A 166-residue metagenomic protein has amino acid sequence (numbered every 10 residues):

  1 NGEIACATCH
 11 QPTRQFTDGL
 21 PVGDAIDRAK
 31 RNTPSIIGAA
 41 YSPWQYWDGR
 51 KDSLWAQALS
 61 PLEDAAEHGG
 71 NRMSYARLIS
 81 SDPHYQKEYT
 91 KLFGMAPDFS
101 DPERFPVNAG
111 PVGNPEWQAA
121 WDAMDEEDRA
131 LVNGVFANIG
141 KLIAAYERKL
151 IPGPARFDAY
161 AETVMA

Functional and structural regions predicted by a protein language model:
N1-A166: Periplasmic c-type cytochrome electron-transfer domains
